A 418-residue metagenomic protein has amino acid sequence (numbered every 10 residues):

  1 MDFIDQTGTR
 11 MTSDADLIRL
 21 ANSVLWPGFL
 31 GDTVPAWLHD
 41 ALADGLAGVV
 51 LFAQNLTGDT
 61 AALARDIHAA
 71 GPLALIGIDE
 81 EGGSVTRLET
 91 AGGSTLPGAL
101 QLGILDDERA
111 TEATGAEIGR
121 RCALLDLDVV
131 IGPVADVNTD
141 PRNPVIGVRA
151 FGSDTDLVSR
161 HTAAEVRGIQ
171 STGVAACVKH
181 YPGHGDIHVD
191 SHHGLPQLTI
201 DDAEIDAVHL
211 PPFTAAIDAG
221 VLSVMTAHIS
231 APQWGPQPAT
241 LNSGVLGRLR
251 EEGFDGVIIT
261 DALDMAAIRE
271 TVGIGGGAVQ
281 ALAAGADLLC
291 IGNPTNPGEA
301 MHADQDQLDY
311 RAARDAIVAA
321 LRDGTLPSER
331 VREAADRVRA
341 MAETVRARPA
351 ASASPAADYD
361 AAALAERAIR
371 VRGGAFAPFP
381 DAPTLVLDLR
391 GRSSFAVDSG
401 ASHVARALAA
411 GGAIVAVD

Functional and structural regions predicted by a protein language model:
D2-D40, V272-I274, V279-D418: Preference for extracellular/luminal or secreted protein segments
N22-F29, A47-L51, A74-E80, V129-P133 (+5 more regions): Hydrophobic faces of well-ordered beta-strands that scaffold small-molecule active sites in alpha/beta enzyme cores
N22-V34, A99-A113, G194-A207, D264-V272: Active-site mouth loops of central-metabolism enzymes
V24-G31, D44-L56, A64, A69: A short aromatic-anchored loop/beta-hairpin motif
F29-T33, I78-T86, T90, D128-N138 (+2 more regions): Short glycine-enriched loops at secondary-structure junctions
L30-A43, A110-R121, D206-F213, V272-A278: Short, acidic/polar
Q54-P72, V85-R87, S153-L308, A312-A319 (+1 more regions): Second-shell residues forming the walls of enzyme active-site clefts
G93-D106, A150-G152: A charged helix-plus-loop insertion that forms the helical arch/lid used to bind and gate nucleic-acid substrates
